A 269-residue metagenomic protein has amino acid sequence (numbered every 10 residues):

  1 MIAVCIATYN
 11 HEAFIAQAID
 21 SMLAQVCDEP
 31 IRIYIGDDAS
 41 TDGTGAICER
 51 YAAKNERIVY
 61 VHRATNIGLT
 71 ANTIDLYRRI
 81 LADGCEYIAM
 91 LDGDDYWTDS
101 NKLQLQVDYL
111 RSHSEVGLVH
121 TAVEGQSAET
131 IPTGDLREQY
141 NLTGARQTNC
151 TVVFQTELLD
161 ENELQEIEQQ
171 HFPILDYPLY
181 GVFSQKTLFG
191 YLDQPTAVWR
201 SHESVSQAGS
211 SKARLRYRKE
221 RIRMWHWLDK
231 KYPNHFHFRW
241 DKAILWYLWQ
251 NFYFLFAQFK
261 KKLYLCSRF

Functional and structural regions predicted by a protein language model:
M1-A3, R32, P178: Cell-envelope/extracellular polymer assembly enzymes that use nucleotide-activated donors
N10, M22, D38-A39, I67: Conserved short acidic donor-positioning loop in nucleotide-sugar-dependent glycosyltransferases
D20-P30: Short, acidic, metal-binding catalytic loop of nucleotide-sugar glycosyltransferases
D37-A46, T65, D92: A conserved acidic beta->alpha catalytic loop
T70-Y87: Active-site nucleotide-sugar/metal-binding loop of Leloir-type enzymes
S100-I131: Conserved donor NDP-sugar-binding/catalytic core segment of glycosyltransferases
T121, P132-A213: Conserved nucleotide-sugar donor-binding catalytic segment
W199-H202, G209-F236: Catalytic core of nucleotide-sugar-dependent glycosyltransferases
